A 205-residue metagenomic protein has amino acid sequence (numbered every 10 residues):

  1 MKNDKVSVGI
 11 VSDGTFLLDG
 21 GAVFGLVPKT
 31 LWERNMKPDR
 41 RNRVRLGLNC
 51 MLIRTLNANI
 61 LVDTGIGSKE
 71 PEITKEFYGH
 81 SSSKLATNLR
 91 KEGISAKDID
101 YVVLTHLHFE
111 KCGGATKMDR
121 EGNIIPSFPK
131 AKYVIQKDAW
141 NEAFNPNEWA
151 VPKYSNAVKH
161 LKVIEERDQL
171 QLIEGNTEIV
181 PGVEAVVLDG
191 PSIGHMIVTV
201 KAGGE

Functional and structural regions predicted by a protein language model:
M1-S7: Basic/polar N-terminal segments that are highly enriched at the extreme N-terminus, encompassing both cleavable
V6, D13-E92, I197-E205: Conserved beta-strand hairpin/beta-sheet module of binuclear metal-dependent hydrolase folds, prominently
M36-R41, E121-G122, A185-V186: Short, P/G- and charge-enriched loop/turn segments at secondary-structure junctions
G65-G67, H108, A139, P191-I193: Catalytic metal-binding/acid-base residues of hydrolase active sites
Y78, C112-N123: Metal-dependent catalytic neighborhoods of phosphoester/phosphodiester hydrolases
H80-I94, D98, R120, S127-V187: Metallo-beta-lactamase
I99-E110: Metallo-beta-lactamase
C112-T116, E184-M196: Active-site glycine- and acidic-residue-rich loops that bind and position anionic ligands or nucleotide-like cofactors
